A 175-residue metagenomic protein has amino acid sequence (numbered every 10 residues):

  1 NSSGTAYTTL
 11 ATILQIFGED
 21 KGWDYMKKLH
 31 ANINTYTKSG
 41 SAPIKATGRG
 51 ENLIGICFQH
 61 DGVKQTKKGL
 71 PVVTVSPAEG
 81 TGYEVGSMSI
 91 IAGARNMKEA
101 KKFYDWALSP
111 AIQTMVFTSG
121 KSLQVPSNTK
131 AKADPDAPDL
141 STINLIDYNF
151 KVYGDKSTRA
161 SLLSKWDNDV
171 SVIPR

Functional and structural regions predicted by a protein language model:
N1-E51: Extracytoplasmic ligand-binding site segments that recognize negatively charged/polar headgroups
S2-T5, H60-V63, E79-G82, R95 (+1 more regions): Solvent-exposed loop/turn segments at secondary-structure junctions within structured extracellular/periplasmic domains
T8, Y25-H30, K68-A92: Periplasmic-binding protein-like
L14-E19, A31-N34, G48, N52 (+4 more regions): Sec-exported extracytoplasmic/periplasmic mature domains
P43-I44, G62, A100, Q113: Short, hydrophobic alpha-helical packing/hinge segments within bilobed ligand-binding/sensory domains
L53-P71: A ligand-binding cleft/hinge motif common to bilobed small-molecule-binding domains
G82, G86, I91-D147: Mature extracytoplasmic/periplasmic domains
D147-R175: Conserved C-terminal helix/tail region of periplasmic/extracytoplasmic solute-binding proteins
